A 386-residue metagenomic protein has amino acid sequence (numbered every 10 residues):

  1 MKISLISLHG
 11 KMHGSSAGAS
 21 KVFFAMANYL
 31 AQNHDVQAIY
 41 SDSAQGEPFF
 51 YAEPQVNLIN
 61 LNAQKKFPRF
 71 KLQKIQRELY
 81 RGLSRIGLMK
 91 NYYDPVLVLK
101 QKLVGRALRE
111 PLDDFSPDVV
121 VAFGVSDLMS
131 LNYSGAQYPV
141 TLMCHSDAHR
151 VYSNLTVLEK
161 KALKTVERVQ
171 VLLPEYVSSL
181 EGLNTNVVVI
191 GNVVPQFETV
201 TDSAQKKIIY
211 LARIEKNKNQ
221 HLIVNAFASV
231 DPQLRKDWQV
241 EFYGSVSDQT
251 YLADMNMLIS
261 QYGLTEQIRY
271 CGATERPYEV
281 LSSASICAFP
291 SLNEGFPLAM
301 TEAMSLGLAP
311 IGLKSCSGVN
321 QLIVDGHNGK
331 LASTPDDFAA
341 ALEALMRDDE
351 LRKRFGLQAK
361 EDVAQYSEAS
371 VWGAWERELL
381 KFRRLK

Functional and structural regions predicted by a protein language model:
L8-S16, Y29, N33-Y93, Y251: N-terminal strand-loop element at the rim of the active site of nucleotide-sugar-dependent glycosyltransferases
A17-A25, K206, E215-S229, V240 (+1 more regions): A conserved mid-protein helix/loop that constitutes part of the nucleotide-sugar donor-binding site
Y40-Q45, L211, Q239-A253: Glycosyltransferase donor-sugar binding loop
T141-H149, K164-E198: Donor nucleotide-sugar binding/catalytic pocket of nucleotide-sugar-dependent glycosyltransferases
A253-G272: Nucleotide-activated donor-binding/catalytic signature segment of Leloir-type glycosyltransferases, i.e., the conserved
A273, L292: Aromatic "clamp/platform" in nucleotide-sugar-dependent glycosyltransferases that forms part of the donor/acceptor
A309-L313: Short hydrophobic beta-strand element within catalytic cores of glycosyltransferases and related nucleotide-activated
V324-D336, A344-D349: Conserved acidic donor-binding segment of nucleotide-sugar-dependent glycosyltransferases
